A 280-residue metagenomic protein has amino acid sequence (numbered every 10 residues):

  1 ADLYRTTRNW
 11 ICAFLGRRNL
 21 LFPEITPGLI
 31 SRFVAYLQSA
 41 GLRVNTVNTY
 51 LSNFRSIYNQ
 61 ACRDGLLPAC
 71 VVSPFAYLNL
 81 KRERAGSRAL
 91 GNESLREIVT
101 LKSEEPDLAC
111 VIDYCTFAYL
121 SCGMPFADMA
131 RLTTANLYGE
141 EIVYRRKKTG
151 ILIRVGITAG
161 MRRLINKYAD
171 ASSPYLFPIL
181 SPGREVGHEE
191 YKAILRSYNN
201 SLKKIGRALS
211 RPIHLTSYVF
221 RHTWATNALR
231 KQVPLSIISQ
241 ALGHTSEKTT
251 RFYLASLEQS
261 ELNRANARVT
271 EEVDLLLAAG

Functional and structural regions predicted by a protein language model:
A1-A40: Basic/aromatic-enriched alpha-helical hairpins
W10-A13, P23-I25, S39-S73, M124: N-terminal DNA-binding recognition helix of tyrosine site-specific recombinases/integrases
A69-F126, A130: Basic, Lys/Arg- and aromatic-enriched nucleic-acid-binding interface segment
A89, R146-G150, L242-A267: Catalytic-site neighborhood detector that most strongly recognizes the C-terminal catalytic loop/helix of tyrosine
E104-P106, N199-Q240: Short, basic (Lys/Arg/His-rich) helix/loop patches that form interaction surfaces in the mid-to-C-terminal regions
A135-V143, P212-I213, V233-F252, G280: Short, polar N-cap/turn motifs at the start of nucleic acid-interacting alpha helices
T149-K167, P174-K204: C-terminal catalytic core of Y-nucleophile DNA break-rejoin enzymes
S173, I179-V186, R268-G280: C-terminal secondary-structure termini that scaffold catalytic or DNA-interacting sites
